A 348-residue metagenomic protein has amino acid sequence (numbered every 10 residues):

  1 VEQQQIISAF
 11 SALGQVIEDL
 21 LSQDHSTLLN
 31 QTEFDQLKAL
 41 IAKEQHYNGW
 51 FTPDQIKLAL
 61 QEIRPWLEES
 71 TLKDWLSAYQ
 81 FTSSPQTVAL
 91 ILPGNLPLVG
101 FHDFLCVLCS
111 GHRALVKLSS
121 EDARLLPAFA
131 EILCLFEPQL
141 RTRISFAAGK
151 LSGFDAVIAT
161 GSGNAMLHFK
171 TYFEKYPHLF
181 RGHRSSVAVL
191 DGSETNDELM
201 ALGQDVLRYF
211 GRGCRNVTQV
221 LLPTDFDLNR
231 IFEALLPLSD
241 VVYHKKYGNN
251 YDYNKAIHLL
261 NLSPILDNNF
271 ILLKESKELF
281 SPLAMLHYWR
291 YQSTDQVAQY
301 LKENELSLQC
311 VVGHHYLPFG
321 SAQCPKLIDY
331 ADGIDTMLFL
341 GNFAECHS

Functional and structural regions predicted by a protein language model:
V1-A89, H287-Q296, L308-P318: N-terminal Rossmann-like NAD(P)+-binding subdomain of aldehyde/semialdehyde dehydrogenases
D74-L135: Conserved small-residue-rich beta-alpha loop and adjacent elements that most often cradle the phosphate/pyrophosphate
S77-N95, A147-G153, A165, I271-M285: Donor nucleotide-activated moiety binding/catalytic core segment of transferases that use nucleotide-activated donors
T87, E137-F226, D332-H347: Conserved NAD(P)+-binding/catalytic subdomain of aldehyde/semialdehyde dehydrogenases
S119-D122, G182-S186, C324-K326: Short, acidic/turn-prone active-site loops that include or flank metal/cofactor- and phosphate-binding residues
L126-F129, F169, I231: Hydrophobic packing residues within well-ordered alpha-helices of enzyme cores
Y209-S348: NAD(P)-dependent aldehyde/semialdehyde dehydrogenase
